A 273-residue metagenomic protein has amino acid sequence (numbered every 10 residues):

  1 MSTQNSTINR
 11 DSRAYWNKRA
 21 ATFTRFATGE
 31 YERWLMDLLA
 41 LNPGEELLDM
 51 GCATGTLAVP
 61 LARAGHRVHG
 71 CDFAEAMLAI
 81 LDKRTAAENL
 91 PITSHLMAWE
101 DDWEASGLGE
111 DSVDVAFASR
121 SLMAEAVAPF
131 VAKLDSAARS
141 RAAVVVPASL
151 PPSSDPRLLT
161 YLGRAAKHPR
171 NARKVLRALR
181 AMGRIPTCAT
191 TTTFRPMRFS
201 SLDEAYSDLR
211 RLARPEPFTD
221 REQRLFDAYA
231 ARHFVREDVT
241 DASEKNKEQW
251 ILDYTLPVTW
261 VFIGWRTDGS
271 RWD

Functional and structural regions predicted by a protein language model:
M1-N42: Conserved class I S-adenosyl-L-methionine
G44-A53: Conserved class I S-adenosyl-L-methionine
T54-D102: Class I SAM-dependent methyltransferase SAM/SAH-binding core
M123-D135: A short, conserved alpha-helix within the catalytic core of class I
R139-S149: Conserved beta-strand signature within the Rossmann-like core of class I S-adenosyl-L-methionine
P147-A166: Short, glycine-/aromatic-enriched active-site segment of Class I SAM-dependent methyltransferases
H168-G183: Short alpha-helix
T187-D273: Conserved Class I S-adenosyl-L-methionine
